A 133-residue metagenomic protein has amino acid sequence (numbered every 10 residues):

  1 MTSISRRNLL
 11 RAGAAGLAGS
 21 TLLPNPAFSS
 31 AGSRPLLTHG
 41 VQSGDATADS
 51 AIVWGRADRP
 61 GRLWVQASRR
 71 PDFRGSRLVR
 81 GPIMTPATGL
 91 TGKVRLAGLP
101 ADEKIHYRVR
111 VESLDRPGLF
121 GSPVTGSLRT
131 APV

Functional and structural regions predicted by a protein language model:
T2, G44, R56-D58, G98 (+1 more regions): Generic structural signal for beta-strand residues in well-ordered domains
T2, N8-F28: N-terminal export signals
L22-H39, R77-I83, A87-G89: Short, charged N-terminal helix-start/capping segments
N25-R62, G126-V133: Non-catalytic, glycine-rich low-complexity segments
R62-V133: Extended acidic/polar, glycine-enriched regions that form or flank non-catalytic beta-rich accessory modules
